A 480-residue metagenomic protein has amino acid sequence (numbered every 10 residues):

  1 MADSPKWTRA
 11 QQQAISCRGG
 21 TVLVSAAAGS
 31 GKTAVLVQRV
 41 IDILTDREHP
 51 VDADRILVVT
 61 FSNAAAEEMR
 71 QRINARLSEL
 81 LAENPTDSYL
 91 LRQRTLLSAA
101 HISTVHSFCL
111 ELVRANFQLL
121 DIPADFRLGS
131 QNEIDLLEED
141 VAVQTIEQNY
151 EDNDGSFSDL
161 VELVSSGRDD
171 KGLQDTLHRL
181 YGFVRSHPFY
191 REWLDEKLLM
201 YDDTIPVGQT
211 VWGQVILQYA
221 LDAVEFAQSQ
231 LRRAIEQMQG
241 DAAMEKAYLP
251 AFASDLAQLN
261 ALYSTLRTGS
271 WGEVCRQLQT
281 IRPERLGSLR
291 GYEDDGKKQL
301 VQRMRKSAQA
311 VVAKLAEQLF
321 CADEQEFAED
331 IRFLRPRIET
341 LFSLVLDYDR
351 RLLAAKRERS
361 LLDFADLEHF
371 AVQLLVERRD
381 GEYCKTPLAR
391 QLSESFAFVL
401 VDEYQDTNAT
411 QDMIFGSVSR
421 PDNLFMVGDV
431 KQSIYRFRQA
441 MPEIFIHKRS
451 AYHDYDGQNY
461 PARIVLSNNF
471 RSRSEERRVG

Functional and structural regions predicted by a protein language model:
W7-A10, I15-S16, G20-S25, T33-V35 (+9 more regions): Conserved helicase NTPase motor core
G29: Gly/serine-rich nucleotide phosphate-binding loop at the start of the catalytic core of nucleotide/ADP-ribose-handling
V35-V51, Y452: Walker A/P-loop NTP-binding motif
I43, L80, L112-L120, H187 (+5 more regions): A short secondary-structure junction motif
A53-E162, V211, V215, E443-H447: Conserved P-loop NTPase-based nucleic-acid remodeling module centered on helicase motor cores
R55, Q174-L362, P461: Conserved ATP-driven helicase/translocase motor core recognized via long, highly charged RecA-like/P-loop NTPase domain
Y89-T95, A313, S450-N459: Short, conserved catalytic or adaptor-binding loops enriched in Gly and charged residues
R94-H101, L119-F189, Q299, R303 (+4 more regions): ATP-hydrolysis module of ASCE/P-loop NTPase motor domains, specifically the Walker B Asp-Glu catalytic pair
